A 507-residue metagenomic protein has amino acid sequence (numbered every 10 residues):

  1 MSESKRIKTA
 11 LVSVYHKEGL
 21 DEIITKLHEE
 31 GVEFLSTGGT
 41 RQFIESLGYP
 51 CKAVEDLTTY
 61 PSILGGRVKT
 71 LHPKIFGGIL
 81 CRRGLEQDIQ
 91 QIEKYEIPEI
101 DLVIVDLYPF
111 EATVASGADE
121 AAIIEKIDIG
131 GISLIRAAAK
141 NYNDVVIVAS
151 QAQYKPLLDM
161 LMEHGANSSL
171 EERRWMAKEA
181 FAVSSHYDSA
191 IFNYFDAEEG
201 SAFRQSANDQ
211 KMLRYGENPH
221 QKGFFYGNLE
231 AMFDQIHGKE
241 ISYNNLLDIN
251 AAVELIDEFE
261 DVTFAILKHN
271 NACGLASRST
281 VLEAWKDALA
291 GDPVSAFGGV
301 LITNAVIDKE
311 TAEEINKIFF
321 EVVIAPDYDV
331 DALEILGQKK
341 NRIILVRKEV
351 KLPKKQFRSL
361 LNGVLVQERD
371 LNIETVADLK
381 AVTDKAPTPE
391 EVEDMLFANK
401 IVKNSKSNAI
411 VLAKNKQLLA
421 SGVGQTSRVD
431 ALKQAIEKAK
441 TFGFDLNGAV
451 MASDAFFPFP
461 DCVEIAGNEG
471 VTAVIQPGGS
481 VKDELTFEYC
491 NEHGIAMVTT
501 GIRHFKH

Functional and structural regions predicted by a protein language model:
M1-L57: N-terminal glycine-/serine-/threonine-rich phosphate-binding loop
G39-P109: Glycine-rich nucleotide/cofactor/substrate-binding loop typically near the N-terminus or early in the first domain
R83-I132, R136-A138, K380, D384-P389: Active-site/ligand-binding-proximal alpha/beta "capping" segment
Y154-Y328, A332-I335, K339-R369, E391-A398 (+1 more regions): Active-site loops and adjacent core secondary-structure elements that bind or stabilize anionic groups
C273-P293, V411, Q417-E464: Glycine- and Gly-Pro-enriched alpha-helical subdomains that act as flexible, kink-prone "lid/hinge" or packing modules
L301-I302, D308-K317, F442-D483: Cysteine/selenocysteine-centered motifs that mediate thiol-based redox chemistry or coordinate metal-sulfur cofactors
F320-A325, V330-R342, E464-H507: C-terminal binding/interaction regions
